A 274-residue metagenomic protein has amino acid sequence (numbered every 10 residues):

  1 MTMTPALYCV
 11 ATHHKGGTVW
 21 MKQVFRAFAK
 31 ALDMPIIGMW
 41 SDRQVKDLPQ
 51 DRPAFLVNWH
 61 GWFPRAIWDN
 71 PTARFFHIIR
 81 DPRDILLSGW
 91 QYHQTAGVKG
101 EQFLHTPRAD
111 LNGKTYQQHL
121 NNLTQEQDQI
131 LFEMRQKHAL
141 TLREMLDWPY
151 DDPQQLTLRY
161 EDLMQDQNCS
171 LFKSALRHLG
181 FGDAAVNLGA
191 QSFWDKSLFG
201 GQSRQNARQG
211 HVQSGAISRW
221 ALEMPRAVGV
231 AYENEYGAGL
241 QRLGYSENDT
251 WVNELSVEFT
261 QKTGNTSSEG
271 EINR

Functional and structural regions predicted by a protein language model:
M1-N122, E126-L158, A227, N234-E235 (+3 more regions): PAPS-dependent sulfotransferase catalytic domain
V10, K137-H138, P149, D183 (+2 more regions): Alpha-helical interaction segments
V24, S170-S174, A231: Alpha-helical elements of Rossmann-like donor-binding domains used by nucleotide-donor carbohydrate transfer enzymes
I36-I37, L179-S192, K196-S197, R242 (+1 more regions): Short, surface-exposed acidic
V45-D51, D166-F172, K196-R204: Short, solvent-exposed polar/charged micro-motifs at secondary-structure junctions
W62, L188-R242, V257-Q261: PAPS-dependent sulfotransferase catalytic core
D151-H178, R219-W220: Phosphate-binding beta-loop-alpha motif at adenosine-nucleotide cofactor sites
